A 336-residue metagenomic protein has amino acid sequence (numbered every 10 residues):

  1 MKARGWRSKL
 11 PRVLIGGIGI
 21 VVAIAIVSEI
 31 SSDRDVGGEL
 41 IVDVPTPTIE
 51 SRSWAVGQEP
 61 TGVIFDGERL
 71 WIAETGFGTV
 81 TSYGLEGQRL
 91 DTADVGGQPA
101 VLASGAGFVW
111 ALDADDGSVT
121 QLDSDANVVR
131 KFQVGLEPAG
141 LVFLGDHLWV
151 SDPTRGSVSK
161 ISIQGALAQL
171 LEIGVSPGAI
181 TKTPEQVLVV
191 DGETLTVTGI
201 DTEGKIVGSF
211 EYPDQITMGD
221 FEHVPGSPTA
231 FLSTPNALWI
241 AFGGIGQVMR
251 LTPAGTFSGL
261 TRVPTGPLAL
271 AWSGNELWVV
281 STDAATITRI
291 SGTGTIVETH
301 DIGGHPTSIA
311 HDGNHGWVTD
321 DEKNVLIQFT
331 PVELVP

Functional and structural regions predicted by a protein language model:
G5, K9, V13, G17 (+1 more regions): Predominantly soluble domains enriched in secretory-pathway, periplasmic, or organellar proteins
